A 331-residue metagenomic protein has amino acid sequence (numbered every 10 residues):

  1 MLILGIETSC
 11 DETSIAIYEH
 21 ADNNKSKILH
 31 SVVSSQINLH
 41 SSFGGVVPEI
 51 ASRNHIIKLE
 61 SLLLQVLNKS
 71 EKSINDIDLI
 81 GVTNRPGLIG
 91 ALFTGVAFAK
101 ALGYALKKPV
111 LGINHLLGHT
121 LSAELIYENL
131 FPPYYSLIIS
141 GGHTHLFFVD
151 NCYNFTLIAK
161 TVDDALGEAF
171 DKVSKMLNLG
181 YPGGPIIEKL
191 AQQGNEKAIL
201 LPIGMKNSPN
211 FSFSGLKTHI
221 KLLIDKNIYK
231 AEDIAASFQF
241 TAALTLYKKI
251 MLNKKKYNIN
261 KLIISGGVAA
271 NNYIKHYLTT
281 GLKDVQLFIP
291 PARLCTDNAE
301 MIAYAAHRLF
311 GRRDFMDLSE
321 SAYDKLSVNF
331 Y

Functional and structural regions predicted by a protein language model:
L2-P86, H115, H119: N-terminal beta-alpha supersecondary unit
I3-S9, A16-A21, H30-S31, L130-P132 (+4 more regions): A short helix-loop
V82-R85, L102, S140, I263-N271: Glycine-rich beta-strand-to-loop/alpha-helix junction loops that act as flexible
A91, I259-L278: Glycine-rich phosphate-binding loops at beta-strand->alpha-helix junctions
G112-I113, L262, T279-I302: Conserved phosphate-binding/catalytic loops in two-lobed NTP-binding clefts
G112-Y134, Y304-A305: Conserved phosphate-binding catalytic cores of ATP/NTP-utilizing and phosphoryl-transfer enzymes
H119-S122, P290-Y331: Glycine-rich phosphate-binding/hydrolytic loop that grips phosphoryl groups
N207-S214, H219-I263: Adenine-nucleotide phosphate-binding core of ATP-dependent small-molecule kinases
